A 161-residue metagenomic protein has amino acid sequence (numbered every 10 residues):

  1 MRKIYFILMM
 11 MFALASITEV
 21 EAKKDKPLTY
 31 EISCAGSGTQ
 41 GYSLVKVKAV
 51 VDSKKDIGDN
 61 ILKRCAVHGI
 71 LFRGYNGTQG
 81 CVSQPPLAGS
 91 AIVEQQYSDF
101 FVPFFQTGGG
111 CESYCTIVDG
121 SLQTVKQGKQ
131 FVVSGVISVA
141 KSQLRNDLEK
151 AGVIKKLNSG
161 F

Functional and structural regions predicted by a protein language model:
M1-K24: Bacterial Sec-dependent N-terminal signal peptides
T18-F161: Domain-level marker for long, solvent-exposed, non-transmembrane regions
